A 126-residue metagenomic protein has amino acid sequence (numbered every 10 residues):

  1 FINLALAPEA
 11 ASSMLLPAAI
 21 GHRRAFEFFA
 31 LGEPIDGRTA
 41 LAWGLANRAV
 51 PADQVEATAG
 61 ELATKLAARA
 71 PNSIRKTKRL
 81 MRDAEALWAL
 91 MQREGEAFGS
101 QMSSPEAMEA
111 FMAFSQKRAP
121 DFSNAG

Functional and structural regions predicted by a protein language model:
F1-A30, W43, T58-L62: CoA-thioester-processing core
N3, G37, A46-R93, P105 (+1 more regions): C-terminal long alpha-helix characteristic of the crotonase
L16, A40, T77, F114: Terminal peptide-recognition signature
A19, P34, A49: Short aromatic/basic micro-patch
G32-T39: Acidic, divalent-metal-coordinating active-site segment for phosphoryl/phosphodiester hydrolysis, typified by short
W43-G44, K117: Structural motif
